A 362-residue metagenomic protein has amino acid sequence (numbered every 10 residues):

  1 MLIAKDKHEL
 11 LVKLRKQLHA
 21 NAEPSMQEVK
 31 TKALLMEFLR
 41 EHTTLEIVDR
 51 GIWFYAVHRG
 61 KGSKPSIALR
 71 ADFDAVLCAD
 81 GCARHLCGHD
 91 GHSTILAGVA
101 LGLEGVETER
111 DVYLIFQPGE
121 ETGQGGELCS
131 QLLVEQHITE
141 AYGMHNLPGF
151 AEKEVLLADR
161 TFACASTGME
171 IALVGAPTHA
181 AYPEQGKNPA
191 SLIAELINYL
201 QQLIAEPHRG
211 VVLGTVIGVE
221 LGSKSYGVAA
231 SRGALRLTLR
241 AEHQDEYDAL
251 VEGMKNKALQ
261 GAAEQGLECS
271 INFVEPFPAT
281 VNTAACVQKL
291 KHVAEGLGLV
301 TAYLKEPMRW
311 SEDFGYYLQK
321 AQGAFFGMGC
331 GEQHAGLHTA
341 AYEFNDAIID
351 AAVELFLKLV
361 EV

Functional and structural regions predicted by a protein language model:
M1-A22, G105, I171-A176, S191 (+2 more regions): N-terminal hydrophobic/helix-forming segments and targeting peptides
M1-L86, D90-R110: Acidic/His- and Gly-rich active-site-bordering loop/insert found across diverse amide/peptide-bond hydrolases
E23, D72-D74, G119-E121, L147 (+3 more regions): Active-site beta-loop-alpha junctions enriched in small/polar residues
F54-V57, A75-L86, D90-G91, V106-A230 (+1 more regions): Histidine/acidic-residue-rich, glycine-tolerant segments that coordinate divalent metal ions
A68-R70, H145, M169, F325-G331: Non-cysteine beta-strand/loop elements that form the S-adenosyl-L-methionine
A194-V362: Metal-dependent amide/peptide-bond hydrolase catalytic core, centered on the "pita-bread" metallohydrolase fold
